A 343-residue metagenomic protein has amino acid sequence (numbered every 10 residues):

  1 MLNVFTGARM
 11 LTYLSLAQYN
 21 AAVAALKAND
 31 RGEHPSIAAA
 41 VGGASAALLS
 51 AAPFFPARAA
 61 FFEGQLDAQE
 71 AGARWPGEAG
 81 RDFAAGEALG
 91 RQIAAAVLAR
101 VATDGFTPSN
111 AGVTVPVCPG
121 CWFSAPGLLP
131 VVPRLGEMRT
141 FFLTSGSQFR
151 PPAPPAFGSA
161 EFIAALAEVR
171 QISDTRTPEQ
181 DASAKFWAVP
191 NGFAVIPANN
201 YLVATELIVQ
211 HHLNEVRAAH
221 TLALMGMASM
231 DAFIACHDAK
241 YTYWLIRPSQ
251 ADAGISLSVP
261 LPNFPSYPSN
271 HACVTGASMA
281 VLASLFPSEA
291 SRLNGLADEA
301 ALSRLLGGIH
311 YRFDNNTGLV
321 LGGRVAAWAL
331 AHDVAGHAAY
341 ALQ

Functional and structural regions predicted by a protein language model:
M1-Q343: Acidic/polar surface patches and capping/hinge elements
